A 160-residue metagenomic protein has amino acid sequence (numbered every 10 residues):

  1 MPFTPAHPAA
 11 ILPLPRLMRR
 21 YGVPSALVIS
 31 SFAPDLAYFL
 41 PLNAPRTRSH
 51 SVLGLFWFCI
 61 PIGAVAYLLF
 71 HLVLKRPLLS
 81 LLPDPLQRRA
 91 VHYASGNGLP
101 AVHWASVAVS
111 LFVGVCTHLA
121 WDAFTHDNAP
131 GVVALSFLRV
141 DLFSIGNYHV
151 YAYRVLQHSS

Functional and structural regions predicted by a protein language model:
M1-S160: N-terminal membrane-targeting hydrophobic helices
